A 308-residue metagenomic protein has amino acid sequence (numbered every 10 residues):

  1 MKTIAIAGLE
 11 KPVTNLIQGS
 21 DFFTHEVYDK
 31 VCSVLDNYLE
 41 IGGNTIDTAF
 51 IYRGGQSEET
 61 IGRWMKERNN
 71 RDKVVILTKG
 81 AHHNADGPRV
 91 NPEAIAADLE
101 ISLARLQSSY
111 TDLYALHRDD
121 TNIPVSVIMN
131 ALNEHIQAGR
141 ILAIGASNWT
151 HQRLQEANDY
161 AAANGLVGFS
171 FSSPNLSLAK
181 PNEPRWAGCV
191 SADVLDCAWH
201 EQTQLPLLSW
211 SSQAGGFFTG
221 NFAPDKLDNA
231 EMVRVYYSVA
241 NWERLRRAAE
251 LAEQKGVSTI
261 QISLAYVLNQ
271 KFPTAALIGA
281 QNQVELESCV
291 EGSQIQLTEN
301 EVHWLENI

Functional and structural regions predicted by a protein language model:
M1-L9, E59-N69, D98-A104, N158-A162 (+1 more regions): Short amphipathic alpha-helices and their capping/turn segments at secondary-structure boundaries
M1-V74, Q137: N-terminal binding-site loop/beta-alpha segment at the start of enzyme catalytic domains that lines or forms
T14-Q18, I46-T48, I76-T78, T111-L116 (+4 more regions): Hydrophobic faces of well-ordered beta-strands that scaffold small-molecule active sites in alpha/beta enzyme cores
G19-D29, G80-A94, H117, N122: Active-site mouth loops of central-metabolism enzymes
E26-Y38, V90-L106, Q155-D159: Short, acidic/polar
V27-V31, S57-T60, N91, P124-I128 (+1 more regions): Residues at alpha-helix caps and immediate loop-helix transition turns in enzyme cores, especially N- and C-cap
L103-P124: Active-site groove signature of glycoside hydrolases
V125-N307: Beta/alpha (TIM)-barrel catalytic core signal, keyed to glycine-rich beta->alpha loops juxtaposed to Asp/Glu that bind
